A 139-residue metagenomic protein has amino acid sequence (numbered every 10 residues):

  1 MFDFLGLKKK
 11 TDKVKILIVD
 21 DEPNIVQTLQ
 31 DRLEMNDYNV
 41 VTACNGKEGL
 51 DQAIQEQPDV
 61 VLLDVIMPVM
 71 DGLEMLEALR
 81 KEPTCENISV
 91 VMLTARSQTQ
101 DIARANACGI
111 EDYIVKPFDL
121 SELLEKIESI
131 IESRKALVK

Functional and structural regions predicted by a protein language model:
M1-K15, L124-K139: Non-catalytic signal-transmission and effector/linker regions of two-component phosphorelay proteins
Q27-M35: Charged docking surfaces used in two-component/phosphorelay signaling
T42-V60: Acidic, metal-coordinating helix/loop segments flanking the phosphotransfer/catalytic sites of two-component signaling
M67: Receiver (REC) domain active-site loop signature in two-component systems and cognate sites in sensor histidine kinases
E111: Short, glycine/charged-rich "phosphate-handling" switch motifs in NTP-dependent and phosphotransfer domains
K116: A Lys-centered signature of the CheY-like receiver
